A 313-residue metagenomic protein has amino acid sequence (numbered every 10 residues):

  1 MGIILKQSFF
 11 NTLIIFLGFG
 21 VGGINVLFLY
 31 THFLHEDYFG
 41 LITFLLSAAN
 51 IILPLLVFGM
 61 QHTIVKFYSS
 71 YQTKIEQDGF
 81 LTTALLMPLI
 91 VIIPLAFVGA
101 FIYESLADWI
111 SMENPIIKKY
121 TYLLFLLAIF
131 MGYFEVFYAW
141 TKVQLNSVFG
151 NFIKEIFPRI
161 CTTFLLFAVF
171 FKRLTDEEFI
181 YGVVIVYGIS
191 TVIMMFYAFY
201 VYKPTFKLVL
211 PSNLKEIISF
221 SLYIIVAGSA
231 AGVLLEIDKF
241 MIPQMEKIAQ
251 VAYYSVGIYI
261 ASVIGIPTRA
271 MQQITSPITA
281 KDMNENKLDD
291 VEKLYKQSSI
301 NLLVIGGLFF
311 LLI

Functional and structural regions predicted by a protein language model:
M1-I4, P115-I116, K172, D176-G182 (+3 more regions): Interhelical loop/hinge segments that connect adjacent transmembrane helices in multipass membrane
I3-H62, I92-A100, L127, T163 (+2 more regions): Signature of the first transmembrane helix
L46-P54, A231, Y254-Q273, P277 (+1 more regions): Transmembrane helix-bundle signature of multi-pass secondary active exporters and lipid flippases
I51, M112-F134, G188, S219-S221: Alpha-helical transmembrane segments of multi-pass membrane proteins
V57-Q72, V143, G257, A261-S299: Helix-loop junctions and terminal segments of transmembrane helices in multi-pass membrane transport/translocation
T82-S111, L166-F171, V192-I193, Y295-I313: Alpha-helical transmembrane segments of multi-pass membrane transport and lipid-handling proteins
F130-I153: Membrane-interface junctions at transmembrane-helix termini in multi-pass inner-membrane proteins
I153-Y200, F220, V256-I258: Hydrophobic alpha-helical transmembrane segments
